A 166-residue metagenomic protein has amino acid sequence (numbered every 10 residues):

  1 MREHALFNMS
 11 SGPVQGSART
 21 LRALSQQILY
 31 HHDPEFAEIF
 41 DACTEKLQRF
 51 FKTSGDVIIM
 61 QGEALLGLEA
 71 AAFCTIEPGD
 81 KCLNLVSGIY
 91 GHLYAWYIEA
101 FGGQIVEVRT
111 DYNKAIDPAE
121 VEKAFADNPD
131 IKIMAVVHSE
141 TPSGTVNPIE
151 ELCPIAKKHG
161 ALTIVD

Functional and structural regions predicted by a protein language model:
A5-Q61, L65: A glycine-/small-polar-enriched, mobile loop at the entrance of the PLP active site in fold-type I
N8-S10, I58-Q61, N84, E107-V108 (+2 more regions): General beta-strand structural signal in soluble alpha/beta enzymes
G12, L24, A64, I98 (+3 more regions): Buried hydrophobic positions in well-ordered alpha/beta secondary-structure cores of metabolic enzymes
F50, F73-D80, F125-D130: Glycine-rich phosphate/diphosphate-binding loops that line cofactor/substrate pockets in enzymes
S54-L83, S87-A95: Conserved beta-loop-alpha segment that forms the PLP phosphate-binding cup at the N-terminus of a helix
L93-Q104, D111, A119: Active-site-proximal loop->helix
I116-V165: Active-site phosphate-binding strand-loop segment of PLP-dependent enzymes
